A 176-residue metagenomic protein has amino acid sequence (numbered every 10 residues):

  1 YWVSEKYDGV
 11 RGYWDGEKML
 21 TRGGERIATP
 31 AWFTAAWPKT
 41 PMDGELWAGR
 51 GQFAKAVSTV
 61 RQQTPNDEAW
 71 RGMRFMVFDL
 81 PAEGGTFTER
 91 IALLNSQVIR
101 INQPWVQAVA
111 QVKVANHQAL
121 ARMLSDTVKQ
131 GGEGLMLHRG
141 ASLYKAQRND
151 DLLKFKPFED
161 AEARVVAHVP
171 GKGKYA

Functional and structural regions predicted by a protein language model:
Y1-E25, P65, E83, I99-A176: Nucleic-acid 5′ end/cap handling module spanning
Y1-P104: Covalent nucleotidyltransferase
